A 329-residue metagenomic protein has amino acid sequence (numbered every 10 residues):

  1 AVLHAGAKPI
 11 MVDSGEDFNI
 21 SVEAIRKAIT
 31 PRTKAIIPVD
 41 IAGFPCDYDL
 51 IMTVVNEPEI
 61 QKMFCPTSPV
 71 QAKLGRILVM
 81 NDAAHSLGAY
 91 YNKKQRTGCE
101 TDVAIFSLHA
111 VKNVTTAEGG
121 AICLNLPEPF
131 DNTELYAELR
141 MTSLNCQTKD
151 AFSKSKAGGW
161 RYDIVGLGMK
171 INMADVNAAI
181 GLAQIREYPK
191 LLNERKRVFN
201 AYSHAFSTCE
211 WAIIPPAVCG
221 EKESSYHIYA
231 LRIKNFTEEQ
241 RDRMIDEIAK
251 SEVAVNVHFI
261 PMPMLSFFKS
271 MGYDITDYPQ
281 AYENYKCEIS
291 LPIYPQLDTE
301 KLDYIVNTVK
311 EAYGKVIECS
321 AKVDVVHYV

Functional and structural regions predicted by a protein language model:
A1-A83, G88-Y90, S320: PLP-dependent aminotransferase-like
A1-V2, R96, V176: Hydrophobic/aromatic ligand-binding patch that stacks against planar heteroaromatic rings of cofactors or nucleotides
S21-I25, K94-A104, Y304, V309-A312: A short alpha/beta connector and helix-capping loop motif
P31, G75, G98-C99, I171 (+1 more regions): Structured loop/turn residues at beta-strand edges in well-structured enzyme cores
A35-V39, F44, Y48-M52, M63 (+1 more regions): PLP-dependent aminotransferase class I/II
P66-T115, W160-I164, I213: Conserved active-site segment immediately N-terminal to the catalytic lysine that forms the internal aldimine
F106, A121-P129: Short beta-strand-to-turn element immediately C-terminal to the catalytic PLP-Schiff-base lysine in fold type I
T116-G119, G181: Adenylate-forming
